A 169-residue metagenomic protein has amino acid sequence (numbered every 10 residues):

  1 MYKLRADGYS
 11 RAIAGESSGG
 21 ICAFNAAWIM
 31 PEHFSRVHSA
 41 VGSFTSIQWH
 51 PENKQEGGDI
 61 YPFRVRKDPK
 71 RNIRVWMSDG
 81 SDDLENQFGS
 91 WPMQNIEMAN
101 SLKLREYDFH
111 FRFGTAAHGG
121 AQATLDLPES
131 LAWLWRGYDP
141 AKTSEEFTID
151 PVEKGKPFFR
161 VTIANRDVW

Functional and structural regions predicted by a protein language model:
M1-W169: Non-catalytic cap/lid and distal C-terminal segments of serine-dependent acyl enzymes
